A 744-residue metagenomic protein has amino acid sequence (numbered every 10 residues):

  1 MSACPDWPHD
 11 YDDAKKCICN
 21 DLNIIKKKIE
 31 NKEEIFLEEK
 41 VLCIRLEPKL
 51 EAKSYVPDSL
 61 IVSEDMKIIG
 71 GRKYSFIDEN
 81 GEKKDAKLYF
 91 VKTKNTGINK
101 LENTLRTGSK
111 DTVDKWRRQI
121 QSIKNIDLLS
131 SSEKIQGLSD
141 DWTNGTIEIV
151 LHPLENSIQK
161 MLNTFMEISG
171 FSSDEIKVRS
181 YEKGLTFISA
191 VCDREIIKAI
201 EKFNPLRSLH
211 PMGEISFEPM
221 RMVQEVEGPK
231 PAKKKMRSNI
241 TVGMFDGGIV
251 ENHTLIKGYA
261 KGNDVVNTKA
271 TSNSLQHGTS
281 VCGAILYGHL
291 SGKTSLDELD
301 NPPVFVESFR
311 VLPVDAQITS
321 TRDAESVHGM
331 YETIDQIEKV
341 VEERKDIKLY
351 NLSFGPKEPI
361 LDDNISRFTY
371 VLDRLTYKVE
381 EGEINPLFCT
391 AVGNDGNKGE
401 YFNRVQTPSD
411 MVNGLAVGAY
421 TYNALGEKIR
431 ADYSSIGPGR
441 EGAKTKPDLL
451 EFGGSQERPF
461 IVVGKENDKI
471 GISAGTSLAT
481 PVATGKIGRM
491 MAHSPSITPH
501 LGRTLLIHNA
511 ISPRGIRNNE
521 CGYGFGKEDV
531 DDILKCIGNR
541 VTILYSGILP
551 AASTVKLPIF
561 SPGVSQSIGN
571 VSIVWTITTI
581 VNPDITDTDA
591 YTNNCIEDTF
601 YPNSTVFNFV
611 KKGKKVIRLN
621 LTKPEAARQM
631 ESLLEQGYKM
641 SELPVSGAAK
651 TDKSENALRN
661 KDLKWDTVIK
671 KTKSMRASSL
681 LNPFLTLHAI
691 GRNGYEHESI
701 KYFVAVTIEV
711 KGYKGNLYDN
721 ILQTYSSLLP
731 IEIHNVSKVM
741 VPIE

Functional and structural regions predicted by a protein language model:
M1-R45, E51-K233: Autoinhibitory propeptides
F36-R72, E148-G170, S572-A657: Extended low-complexity, serine/threonine- and proline-enriched intrinsically disordered segments
A232-N263, K269-H328, P359, M411-N413 (+2 more regions): Subtilisin-like serine protease catalytic core
D246-V250, T254-L255, V405-G488: Extracellular S/T/G-rich loop segment that most often corresponds to the catalytic His/Ser-adjacent loop
L312-T407, S473-A474, L478: Substrate-binding/access-modulating region of protease and related hydrolase catalytic domains
A492-S572: C-terminal subdomain of the subtilisin-like protease fold in secreted/lumenal serine endopeptidases
V571-I573, M630-D652, D666-G694: Noncatalytic modules at the cell exterior or secretory-pathway interfaces, chiefly beta-strand-rich lectin/adhesion
Y591-V606, T672-E744: C-terminal edge strands of extracellular/lumenal beta-sandwich accessory domains
